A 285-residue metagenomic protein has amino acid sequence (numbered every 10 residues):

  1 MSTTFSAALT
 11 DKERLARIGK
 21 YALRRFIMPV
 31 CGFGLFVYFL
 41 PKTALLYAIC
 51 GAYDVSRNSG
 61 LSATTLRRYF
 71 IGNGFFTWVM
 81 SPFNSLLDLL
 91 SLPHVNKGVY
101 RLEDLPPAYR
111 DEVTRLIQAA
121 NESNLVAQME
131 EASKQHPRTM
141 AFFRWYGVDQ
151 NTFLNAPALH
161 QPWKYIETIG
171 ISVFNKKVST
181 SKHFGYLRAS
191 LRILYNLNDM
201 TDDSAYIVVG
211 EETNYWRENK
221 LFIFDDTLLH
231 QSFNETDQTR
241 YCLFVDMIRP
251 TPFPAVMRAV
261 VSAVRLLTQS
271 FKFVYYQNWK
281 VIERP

Functional and structural regions predicted by a protein language model:
M1-R68: Intrinsically disordered, low-complexity, charge-biased terminal/linker regions in eukaryotic proteins
L46-L159: Non-heme Fe(II)/2-oxoglutarate
A158-K176, A189: A short glycine-rich, His/Asp/Glu-containing loop-to-beta-strand
V173-N175, Y186-D202: Short, conserved beta-strand element in jelly-roll/cupin
S181-H183, A205-Y206, F224, H230-E235: Short beta-strand His + acidic residue motifs that chelate non-heme Fe in jelly-roll/DSBH and cupin folds
R192-L197, I223, Q238-P254: A short hydrophobic beta-strand segment most commonly corresponding to one strand of the jelly-roll/cupin
N198-E218: A short beta-strand-loop-beta hairpin characteristic of the jelly-roll/cupin
Y215-L229: Conserved metal-binding segment of the jelly-roll/cupin
